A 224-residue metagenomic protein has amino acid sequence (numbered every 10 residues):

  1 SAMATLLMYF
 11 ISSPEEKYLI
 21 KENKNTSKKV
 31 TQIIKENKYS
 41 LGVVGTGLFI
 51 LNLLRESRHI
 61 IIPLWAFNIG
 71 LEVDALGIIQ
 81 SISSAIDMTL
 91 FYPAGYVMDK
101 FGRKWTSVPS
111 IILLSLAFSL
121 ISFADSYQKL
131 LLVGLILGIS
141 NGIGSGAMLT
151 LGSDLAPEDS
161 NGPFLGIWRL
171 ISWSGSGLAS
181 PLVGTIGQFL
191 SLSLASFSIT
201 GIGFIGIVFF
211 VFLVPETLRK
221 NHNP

Functional and structural regions predicted by a protein language model:
S1, T185-G203: A membrane-interface helix-boundary motif in multi-pass transporters
S1-I20, G206-V214: C-terminal membrane-cytosol helix-exit motif in multi-pass small-molecule transporters
S12-G45: Juxtamembrane intracellular "pre-TM" segments in multi-pass secondary transporters
S40-G47, L51-I69, A75-G77: Helix-loop boundary and gating motifs at the non-cytosolic
L90-G102, G187-Q188: Helix-to-loop junctions at the C-terminal end of transmembrane segments in multipass secondary transporters
W105-L120: Structural signature of the two symmetry-related core transmembrane helices
I143-A156: Intracellular juxtamembrane helix-capping segments at the cytosolic ends of symmetry-related transmembrane helices
N161-F189: A late C-terminal transmembrane helix in Major Facilitator Superfamily
